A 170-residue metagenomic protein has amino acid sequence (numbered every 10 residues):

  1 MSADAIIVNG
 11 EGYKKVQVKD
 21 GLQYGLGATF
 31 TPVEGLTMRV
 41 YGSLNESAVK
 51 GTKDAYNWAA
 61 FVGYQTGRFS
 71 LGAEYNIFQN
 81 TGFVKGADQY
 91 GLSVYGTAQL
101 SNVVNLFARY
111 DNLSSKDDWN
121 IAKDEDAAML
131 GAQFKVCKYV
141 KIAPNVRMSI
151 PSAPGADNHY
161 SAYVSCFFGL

Functional and structural regions predicted by a protein language model:
M1-Y41: Aromatic- and glycine-enriched pocket-lining scaffold segments that form the walls of small-molecule binding clefts
L36-L170: Outer-membrane beta-barrel pore domains
